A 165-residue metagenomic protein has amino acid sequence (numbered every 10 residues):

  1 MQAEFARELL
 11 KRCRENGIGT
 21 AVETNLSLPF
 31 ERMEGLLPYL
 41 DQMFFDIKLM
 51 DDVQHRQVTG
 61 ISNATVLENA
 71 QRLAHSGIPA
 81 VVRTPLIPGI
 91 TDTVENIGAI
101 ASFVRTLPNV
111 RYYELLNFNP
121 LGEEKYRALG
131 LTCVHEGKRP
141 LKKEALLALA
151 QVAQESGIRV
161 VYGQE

Functional and structural regions predicted by a protein language model:
M1-L121, R127-A128: Conserved AdoMet/S-adenosylmethionine-binding subsite of the radical SAM
R83, L146, A150, R159-V161: A generic structural signal for ordered secondary structure
S102-R105, R111, R127-V152: A structural motif corresponding to the C-terminal lobe/cap of the Radical SAM core domain
E155-E165: Radical SAM enzyme core and accessory elements
